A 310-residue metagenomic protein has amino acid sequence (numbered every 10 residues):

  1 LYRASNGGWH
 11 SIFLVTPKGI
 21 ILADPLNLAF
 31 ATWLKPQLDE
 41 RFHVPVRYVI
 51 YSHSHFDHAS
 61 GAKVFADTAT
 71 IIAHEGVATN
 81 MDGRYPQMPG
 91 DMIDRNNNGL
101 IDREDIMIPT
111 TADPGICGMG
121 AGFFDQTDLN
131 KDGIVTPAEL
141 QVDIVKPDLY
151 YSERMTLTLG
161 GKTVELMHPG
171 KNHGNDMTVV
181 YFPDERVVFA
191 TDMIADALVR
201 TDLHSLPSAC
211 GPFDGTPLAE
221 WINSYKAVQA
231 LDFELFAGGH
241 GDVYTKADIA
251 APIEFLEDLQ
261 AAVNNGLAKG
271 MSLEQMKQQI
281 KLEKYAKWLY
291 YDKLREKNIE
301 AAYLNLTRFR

Functional and structural regions predicted by a protein language model:
L1-Q37, T178-M193: Conserved beta-strand hairpin/beta-sheet module of binuclear metal-dependent hydrolase folds, prominently
L14, D24, L38, H53 (+9 more regions): Divalent metal-coordination and catalytic microenvironments
P17-I21, A29-A73, L231: Active-site metal-binding motif and surrounding structural segment of the metallo-beta-lactamase
A23-P25, R47-H55, I72-E75, P169 (+2 more regions): Active-site neighborhood of phospho(di)ester-bond hydrolases with catalytic His/Asp-centered motifs
T79-P169, G174-D176, D184, N223-Y225 (+1 more regions): Metallo-beta-lactamase
L140, T163-D232, Y244: Active-site-proximal loop/helix segments of hydrolase catalytic cores
Y181, V187, L218-M271, Q275: Divalent-metal (often Zn2+) His-rich catalytic cores of metallo-beta-lactamase-fold enzymes
A268-R310: C-terminal regulatory/interaction regions
